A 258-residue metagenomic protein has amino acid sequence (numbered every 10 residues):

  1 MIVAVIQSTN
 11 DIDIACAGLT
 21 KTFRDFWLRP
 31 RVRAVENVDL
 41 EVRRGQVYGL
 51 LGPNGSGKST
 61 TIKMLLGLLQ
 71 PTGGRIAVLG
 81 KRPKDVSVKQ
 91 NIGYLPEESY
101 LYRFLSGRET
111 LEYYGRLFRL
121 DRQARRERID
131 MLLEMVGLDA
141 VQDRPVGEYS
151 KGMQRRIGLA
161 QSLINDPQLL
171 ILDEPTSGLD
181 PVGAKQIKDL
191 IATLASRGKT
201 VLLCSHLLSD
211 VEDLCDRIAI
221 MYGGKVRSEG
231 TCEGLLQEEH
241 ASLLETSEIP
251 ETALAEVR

Functional and structural regions predicted by a protein language model:
I6-C16, T22-N37: A short, flexible loop at the N-terminus of ABC-type nucleotide-binding domains that lies
L19, E112, R116, Q123-V141: Conserved ABC ATPase "signature" region
G74-Q90: Conserved ABC transporter NBD signature motif
I164-Q168: A short, proline-enriched helix->beta-strand linker immediately N-terminal to the Walker B motif in ABC-type P-loop
L170-E174: Catalytic Walker B motif of ABC-type/P-loop ATPase nucleotide-binding domains
E229-G230: ABC ATPase "signature
